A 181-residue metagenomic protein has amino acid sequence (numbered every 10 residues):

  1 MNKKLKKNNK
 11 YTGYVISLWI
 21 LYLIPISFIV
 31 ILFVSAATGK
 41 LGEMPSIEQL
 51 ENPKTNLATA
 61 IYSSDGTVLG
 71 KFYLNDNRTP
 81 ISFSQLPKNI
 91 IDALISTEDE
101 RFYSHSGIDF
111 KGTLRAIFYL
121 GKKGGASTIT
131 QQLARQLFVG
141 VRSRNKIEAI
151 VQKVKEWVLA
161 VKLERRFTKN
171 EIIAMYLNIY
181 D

Functional and structural regions predicted by a protein language model:
M1-Y62, R101: N-terminal type II signal-anchor transmembrane helix that functions as the membrane-insertion/stop-transfer segment
N56-A58, Y62-D181: Peptidoglycan glycan-strand catalytic modules in the bacterial/periplasmic cell-wall system
